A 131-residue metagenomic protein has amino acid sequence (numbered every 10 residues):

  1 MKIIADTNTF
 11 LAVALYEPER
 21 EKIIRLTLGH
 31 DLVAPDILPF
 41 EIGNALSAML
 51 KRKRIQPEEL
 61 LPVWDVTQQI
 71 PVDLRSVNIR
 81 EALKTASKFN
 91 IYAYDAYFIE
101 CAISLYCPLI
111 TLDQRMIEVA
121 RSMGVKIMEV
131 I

Functional and structural regions predicted by a protein language model:
M1-I37, M49-L61, M123: Short, well-structured N-terminal submotif of metal-dependent ribonuclease cores
K2, P35, I99-I131: Acidic, PIN/NYN-like endoribonuclease modules and their adjacent C-terminal/linker elements
L11-A12, I24, N44, L83 (+2 more regions): A cross-family signal for key residues in well-ordered alpha-helices that form functional helical elements
L11-E19, Q68, L74-R75, I110-I117 (+2 more regions): Contiguous, function-dense segments enriched for cysteine-driven chemistry and partner/ligand-binding capacity
G29-H30, V66-I70, L105, M123: Structured helix-beta-strand junction loops
G43-I79: Active-site-proximal, substrate-binding regions of enzyme catalytic domains and RNA-binding/basic surfaces
Q69-R115: Active-site neighborhoods of divalent-metal-dependent phosphate/nucleic-acid chemistry enzymes
